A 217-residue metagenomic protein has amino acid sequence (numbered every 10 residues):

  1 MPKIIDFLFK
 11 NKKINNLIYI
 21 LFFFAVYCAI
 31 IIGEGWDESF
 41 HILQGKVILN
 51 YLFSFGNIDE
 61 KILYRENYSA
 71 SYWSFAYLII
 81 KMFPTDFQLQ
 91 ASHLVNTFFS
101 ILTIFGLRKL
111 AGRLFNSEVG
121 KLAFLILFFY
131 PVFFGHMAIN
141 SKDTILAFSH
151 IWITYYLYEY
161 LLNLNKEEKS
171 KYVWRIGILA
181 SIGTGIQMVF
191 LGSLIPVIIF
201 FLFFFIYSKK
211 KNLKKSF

Functional and structural regions predicted by a protein language model:
M1-I4, E159-K166, S193-F217: Perimembrane helix-loop-helix junctions
K13-N16, L89-Q90, L107-F129, F148 (+2 more regions): Transmembrane-helix signature of polytopic, membrane-embedded enzymes that assemble or transfer cell-envelope glycans
N15, L94-L114, W152, Y156: Transmembrane-helix motifs of polytopic, lipid-linked glycan transferases
A25-Y27, A123, Y172-Q187: Membrane-interface alpha helices of multi-pass inner-membrane proteins
I30-W36, S54-Y77: Membrane-proximal lumenal/periplasmic loop motifs of glycosylation machinery
E66, A70, S74, P84-L102 (+3 more regions): Loop-to-helix entry region of an early transmembrane alpha helix in multi-pass inner-membrane enzymes
G106, L110, L146-N165, L179: Specific aromatic-rich, kink-prone transmembrane helix
A123-F128, G135, Y155, A180 (+1 more regions): Short helix- or helix-capping micro-motifs that position conserved polar/aromatic residues at function-defining sites
